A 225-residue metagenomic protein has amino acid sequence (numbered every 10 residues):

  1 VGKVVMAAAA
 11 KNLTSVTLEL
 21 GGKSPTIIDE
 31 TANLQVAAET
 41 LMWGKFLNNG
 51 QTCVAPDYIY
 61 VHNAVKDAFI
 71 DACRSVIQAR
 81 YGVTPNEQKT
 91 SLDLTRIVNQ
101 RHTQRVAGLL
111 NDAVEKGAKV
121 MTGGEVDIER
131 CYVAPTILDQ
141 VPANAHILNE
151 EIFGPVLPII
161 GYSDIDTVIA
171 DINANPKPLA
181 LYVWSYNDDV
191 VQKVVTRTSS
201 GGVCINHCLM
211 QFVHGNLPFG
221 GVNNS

Functional and structural regions predicted by a protein language model:
V1, Y60-V61, Y186, Q211: Glycine-/small-residue-rich active-site loops that bind phosphorylated ligands and cofactors
G2-P142, I165-D166, A170, I205: ALDH superfamily catalytic-core signature
I27, E115, E125-V126, Y132-S225: Conserved C-terminal structural/oligomerization subdomain of aldehyde/semialdehyde dehydrogenase
